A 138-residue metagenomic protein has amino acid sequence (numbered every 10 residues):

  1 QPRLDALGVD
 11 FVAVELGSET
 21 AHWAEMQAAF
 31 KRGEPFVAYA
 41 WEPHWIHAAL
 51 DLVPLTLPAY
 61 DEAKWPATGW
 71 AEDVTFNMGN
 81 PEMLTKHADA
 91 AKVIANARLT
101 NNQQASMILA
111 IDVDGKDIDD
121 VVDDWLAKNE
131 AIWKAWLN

Functional and structural regions predicted by a protein language model:
Q1-D61: Ligand-binding pocket segment of bilobal, Venus flytrap-like solute-binding proteins
P2-A6, L16, A21-K31, D89 (+1 more regions): An extracytoplasmic/periplasmic, membrane-proximal ligand-sensing/linker region
R32, G69-A71: A structural signal for short secondary-structure junctions
H44-W45, Y60-D61, E82-T85, T100: Short Gly/Pro-enriched loop/turn and capping motifs at secondary-structure junctions
L50, A88-A90: Short conserved micro-motifs at the rims of enzyme active sites and ligand-binding pockets
L50-L55, F76, P81, A97 (+1 more regions): Flexible, active-site-adjacent loop/turn segments at secondary-structure boundaries
K64-W65: Extended, solvent-exposed regions of the mature portions of secreted/cell-surface glycoproteins
A71-K86, V93, M107-A110: A bilobed periplasmic-binding-protein/Venus flytrap-type ligand-binding module shared by bacterial periplasmic
